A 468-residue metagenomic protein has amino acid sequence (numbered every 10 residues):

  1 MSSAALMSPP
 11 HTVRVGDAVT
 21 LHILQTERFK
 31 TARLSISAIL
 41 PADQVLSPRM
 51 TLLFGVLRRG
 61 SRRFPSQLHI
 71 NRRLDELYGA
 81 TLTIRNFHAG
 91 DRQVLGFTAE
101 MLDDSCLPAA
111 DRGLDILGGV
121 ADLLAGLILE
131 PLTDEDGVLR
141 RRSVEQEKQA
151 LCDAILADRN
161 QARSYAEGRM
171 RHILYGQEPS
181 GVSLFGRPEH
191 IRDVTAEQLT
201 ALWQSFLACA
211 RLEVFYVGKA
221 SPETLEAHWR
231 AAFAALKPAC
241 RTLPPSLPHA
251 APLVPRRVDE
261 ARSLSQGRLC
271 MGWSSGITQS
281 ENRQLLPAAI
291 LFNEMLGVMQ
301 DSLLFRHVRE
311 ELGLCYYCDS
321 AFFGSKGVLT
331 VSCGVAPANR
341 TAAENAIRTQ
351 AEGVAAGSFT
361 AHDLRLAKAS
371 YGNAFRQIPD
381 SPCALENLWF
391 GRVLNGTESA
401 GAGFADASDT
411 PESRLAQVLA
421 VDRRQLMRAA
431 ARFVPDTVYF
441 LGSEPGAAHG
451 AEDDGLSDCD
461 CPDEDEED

Functional and structural regions predicted by a protein language model:
M1-Y78, A109, R187-H190, T200-H307 (+2 more regions): His/Glu-rich zincin catalytic helix
A18, Y78-T83, I191-Q204, E311-C318 (+1 more regions): Short amphipathic beta-strand starts and helix->beta connectors
H22-L24, K30-M50, Q67-G126, E130 (+5 more regions): M16 family metallopeptidases and their MPP-like homologs
G60-R63, D104-A109, E130-R140: Short, polar/flexible loop-turn hinges at active-site or ligand-entry regions and domain interfaces
N86-A89, T200-L207, D319-F323, M427-A431: Short, flexible, solvent-exposed loop/turn segments with mixed acidic/basic and small polar residues
R140-S205: Compact, aliphatic and Gly/Pro-tolerant "microcore" segments centered on a short helix or tight beta-hairpin and their
A150-A154, S246-R262, S370-I378: Short, conserved secondary-structure transition motifs
